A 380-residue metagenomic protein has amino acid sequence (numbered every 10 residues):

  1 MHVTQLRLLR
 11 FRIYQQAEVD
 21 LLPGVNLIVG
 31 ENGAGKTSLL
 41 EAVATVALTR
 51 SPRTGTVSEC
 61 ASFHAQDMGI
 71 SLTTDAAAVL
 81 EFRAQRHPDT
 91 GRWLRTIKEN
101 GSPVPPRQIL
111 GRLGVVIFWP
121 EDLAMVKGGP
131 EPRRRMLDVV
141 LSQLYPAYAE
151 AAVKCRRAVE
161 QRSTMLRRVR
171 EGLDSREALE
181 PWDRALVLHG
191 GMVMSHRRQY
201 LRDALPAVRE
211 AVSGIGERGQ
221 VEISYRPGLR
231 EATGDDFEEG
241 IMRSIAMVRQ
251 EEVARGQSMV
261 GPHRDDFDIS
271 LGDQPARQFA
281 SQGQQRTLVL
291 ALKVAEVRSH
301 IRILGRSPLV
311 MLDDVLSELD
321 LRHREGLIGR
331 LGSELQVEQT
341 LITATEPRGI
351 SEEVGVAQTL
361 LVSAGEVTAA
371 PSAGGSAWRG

Functional and structural regions predicted by a protein language model:
M1-E31, T45, L173-L188, M192-M311 (+3 more regions): Conserved NTPase motor "head" modules and their coupling/switch loops across ABC/AAA+ ATPases, GTPases, and GHKL ATPases
K36: Conserved lysine of the Walker
A47-P132, D138-Y148, A204-E210, F237 (+1 more regions): Nucleotide-state sensing region of NTPase/ATPase domains
S51, R167, S213-E217: Two-component transmitter module helix at the DHp-CA junction of histidine kinases
V115-I117, T340, A357-L361: Conserved beta-strand scaffold positions in the cores of enzyme catalytic domains, especially in NTP/NDP-utilizing
A124-M125, E131-L173, E177-E180, R184-V187: Long, charged N-terminal accessory/stalk domains
